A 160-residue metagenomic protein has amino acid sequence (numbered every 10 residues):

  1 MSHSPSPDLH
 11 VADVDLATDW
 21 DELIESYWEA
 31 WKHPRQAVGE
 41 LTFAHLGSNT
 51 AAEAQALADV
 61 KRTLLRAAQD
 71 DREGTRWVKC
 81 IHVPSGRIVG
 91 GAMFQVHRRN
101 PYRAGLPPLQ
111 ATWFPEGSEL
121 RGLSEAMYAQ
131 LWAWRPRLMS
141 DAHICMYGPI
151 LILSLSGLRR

Functional and structural regions predicted by a protein language model:
S6-L9, K79, V96: Soluble, non-transmembrane catalytic domains of enzymes that act on hydrophobic metabolites at membranes
P7, R76, A142: Short beta-strand or tight-loop elements that sit immediately N-terminal to catalytic metal-binding acidic residues
D8-W28, H33-V38: A short beta-loop-alpha structural element at the N-terminal edge of CoA-dependent acyl/N-acetyltransferase catalytic
Q36-A37, L41-W77, W132-P136: Active-site rim helix/loop that mediates acceptor-substrate recognition in acyltransferases
R76-C80, M146: Hydrophobic beta-strand residues of extracellular immunoglobulin-like
S85-S154: Conserved acyl-donor/pantetheine-binding loop and adjacent beta-alpha core of acyl/acetyltransferases and related
S154-R160: Extended serine/threonine-enriched, polar tracts that run as long, contiguous segments within proteins
